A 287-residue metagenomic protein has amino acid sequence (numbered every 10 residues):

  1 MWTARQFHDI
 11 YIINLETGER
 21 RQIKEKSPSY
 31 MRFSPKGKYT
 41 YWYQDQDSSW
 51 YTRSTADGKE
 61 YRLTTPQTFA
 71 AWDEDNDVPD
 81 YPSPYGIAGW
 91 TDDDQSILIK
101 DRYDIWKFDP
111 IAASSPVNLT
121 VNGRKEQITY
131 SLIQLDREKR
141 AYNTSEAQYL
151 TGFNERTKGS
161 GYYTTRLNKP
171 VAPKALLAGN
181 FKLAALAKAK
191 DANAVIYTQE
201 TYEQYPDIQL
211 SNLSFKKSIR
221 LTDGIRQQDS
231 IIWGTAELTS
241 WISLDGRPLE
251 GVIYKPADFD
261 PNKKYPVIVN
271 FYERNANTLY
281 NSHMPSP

Functional and structural regions predicted by a protein language model:
M1-D9, Q22-P28, Y41-E60, T68-P84 (+6 more regions): A flexible loop/linker signature enriched in serine peptidases of the S9 family
Y11, Y51, W106-F108, V117 (+3 more regions): Conserved hydrophobic/aromatic positions in well-ordered beta-strands
N14-G18, T55-G58, P110-A113, R166-P170 (+1 more regions): Short loop/turn segments that connect beta-strands within beta-propeller blades
R21, Y61, P116-V117, I219: A structural motif specific to WD40 beta-propellers
M31-Y39, Q44, A88-S96, K139-E146 (+3 more regions): Blade-terminus and WD-like Trp-Asp/Gly-His loop motifs, strongest in beta-propeller folds
E60-P82, L119-R140, N180-F181, D223-E237: Surface-exposed loop and turn segments in beta-propeller and other repeat-based domains that flank or scaffold
F108, L132-I225: N-terminal targeting or regulatory segments adjacent to alpha/beta-hydrolase or S9 domains
A185-P287: Serine-hydrolase catalytic core recognition
